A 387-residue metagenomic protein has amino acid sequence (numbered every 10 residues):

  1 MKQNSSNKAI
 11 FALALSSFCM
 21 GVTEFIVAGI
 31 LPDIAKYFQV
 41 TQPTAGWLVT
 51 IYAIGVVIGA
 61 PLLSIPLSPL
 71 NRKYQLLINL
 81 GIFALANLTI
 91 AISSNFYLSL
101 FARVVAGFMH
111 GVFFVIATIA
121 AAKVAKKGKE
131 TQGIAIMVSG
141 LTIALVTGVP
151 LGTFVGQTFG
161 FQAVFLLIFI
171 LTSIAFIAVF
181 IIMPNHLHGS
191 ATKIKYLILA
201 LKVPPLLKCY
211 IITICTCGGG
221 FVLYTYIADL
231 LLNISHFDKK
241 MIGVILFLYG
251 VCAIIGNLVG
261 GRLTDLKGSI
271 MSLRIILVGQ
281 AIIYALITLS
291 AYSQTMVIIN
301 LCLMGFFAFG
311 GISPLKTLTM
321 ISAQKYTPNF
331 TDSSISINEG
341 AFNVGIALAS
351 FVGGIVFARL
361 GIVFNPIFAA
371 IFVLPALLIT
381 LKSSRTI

Functional and structural regions predicted by a protein language model:
F11, I82, A86-T89, S94-A106 (+1 more regions): Paired small-residue
Q39, N71, I92-L98, M109 (+2 more regions): Helix-breaking motifs and short loop linkers at transmembrane-helix boundaries and internal kinks in secondary membrane
I58-S94: Conserved MFS/SLC helix-loop-helix module at the cytosolic interface between two early adjacent transmembrane helices
A60-R72, N257-G268, F357: Helix-to-loop junctions at the C-terminal end of transmembrane segments in multipass secondary transporters
S94-L98, K126-M183, T213-T216, Y226-N233 (+1 more regions): Helix-loop-helix hairpin linking two adjacent transmembrane segments in secondary transporters
A102-G140: Cytoplasmic helix-loop-helix junction between adjacent transmembrane helices in 12-TM secondary transporters
F113-A125, G310-Y326: Intracellular juxtamembrane helix-capping segments at the cytosolic ends of symmetry-related transmembrane helices
S322-R359: A late C-terminal transmembrane helix in Major Facilitator Superfamily
